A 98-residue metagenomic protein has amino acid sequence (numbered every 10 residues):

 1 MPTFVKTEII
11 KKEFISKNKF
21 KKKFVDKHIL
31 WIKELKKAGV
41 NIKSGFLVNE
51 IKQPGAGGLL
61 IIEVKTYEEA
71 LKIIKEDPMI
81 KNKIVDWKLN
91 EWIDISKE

Functional and structural regions predicted by a protein language model:
M1-E98: Conserved, structured core segments of small domains
